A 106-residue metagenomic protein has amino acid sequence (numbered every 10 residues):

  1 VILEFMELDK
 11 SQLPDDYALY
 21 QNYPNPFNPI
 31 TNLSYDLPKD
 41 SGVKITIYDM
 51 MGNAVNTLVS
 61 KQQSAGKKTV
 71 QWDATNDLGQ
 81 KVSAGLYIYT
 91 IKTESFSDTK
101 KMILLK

Functional and structural regions predicted by a protein language model:
V1-I2: Extracellular interaction modules
F5-Y23, F27-Y48, T57-K61, W72 (+1 more regions): Glycine-centered coil/turn sites that cap beta-strands in beta-rich domains
V59-E94: Short, surface-exposed loop/turn motifs with a glycine/proline- and acidic-biased composition
F96-K100: Extracellular and select intracellular beta-sandwich modules with Ser/Thr-enriched, small-residue motifs on
M102-K106: Short beta-strand edge segments in extracellular beta-sheet folds
